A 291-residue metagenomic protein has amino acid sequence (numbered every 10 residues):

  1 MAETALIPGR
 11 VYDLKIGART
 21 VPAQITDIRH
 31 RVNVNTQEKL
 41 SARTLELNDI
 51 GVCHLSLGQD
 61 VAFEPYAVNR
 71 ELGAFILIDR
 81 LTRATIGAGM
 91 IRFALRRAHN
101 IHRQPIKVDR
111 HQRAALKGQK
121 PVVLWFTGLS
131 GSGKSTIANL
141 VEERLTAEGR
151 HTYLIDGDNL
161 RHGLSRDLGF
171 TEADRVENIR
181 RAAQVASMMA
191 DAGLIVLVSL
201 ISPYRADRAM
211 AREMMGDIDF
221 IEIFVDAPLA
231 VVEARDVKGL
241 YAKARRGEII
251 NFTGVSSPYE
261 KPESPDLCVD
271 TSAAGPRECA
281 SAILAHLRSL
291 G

Functional and structural regions predicted by a protein language model:
M1-K117: C-terminal effector/interaction modules appended to NTPase cores
A84-G239, A244-G291: Glycine-rich phosphate-binding loop of ATP-dependent small-molecule kinases
